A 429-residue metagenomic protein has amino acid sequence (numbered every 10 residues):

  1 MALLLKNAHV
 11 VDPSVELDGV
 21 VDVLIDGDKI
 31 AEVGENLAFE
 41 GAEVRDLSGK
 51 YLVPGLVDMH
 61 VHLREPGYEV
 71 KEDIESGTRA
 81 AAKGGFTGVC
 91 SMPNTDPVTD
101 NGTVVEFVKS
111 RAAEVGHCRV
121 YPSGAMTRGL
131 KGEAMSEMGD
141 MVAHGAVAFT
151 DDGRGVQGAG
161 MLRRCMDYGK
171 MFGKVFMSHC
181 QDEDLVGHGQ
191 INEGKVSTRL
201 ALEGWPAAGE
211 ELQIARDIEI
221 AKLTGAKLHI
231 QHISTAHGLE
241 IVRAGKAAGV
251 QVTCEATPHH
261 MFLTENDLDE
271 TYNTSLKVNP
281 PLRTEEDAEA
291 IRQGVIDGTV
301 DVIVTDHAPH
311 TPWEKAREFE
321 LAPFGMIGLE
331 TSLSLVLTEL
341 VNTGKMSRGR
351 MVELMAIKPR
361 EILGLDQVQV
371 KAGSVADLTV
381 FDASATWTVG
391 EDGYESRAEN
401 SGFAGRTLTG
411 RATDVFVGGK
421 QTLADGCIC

Functional and structural regions predicted by a protein language model:
M1-F39: N-terminal metal-binding scaffold of metallo-dependent hydrolase/deaminase domains
A8, V23, D28, G49 (+16 more regions): Divalent metal-coordination and catalytic microenvironments
N36-V53: Active-site metal-binding motif and surrounding structural segment of the metallo-beta-lactamase
S48-A112: Metal-associated gating/positioning segment near the N- to mid-region
G102-R119, D167-S178, L335: Alpha-helix-loop-beta-strand connector modules within alpha/beta enzyme cores
M135-I303: Histidine/acidic residue-rich metal-binding segments in metalloenzymes
R199-K227, G294-D297, D301-I303, A308-A383: His/Asp/Glu-enriched, well-ordered alpha-helical/loop segment that forms or immediately abuts the divalent-metal
E318-L321, V375-C427: C-terminal cap of metal-dependent C-N hydrolases
